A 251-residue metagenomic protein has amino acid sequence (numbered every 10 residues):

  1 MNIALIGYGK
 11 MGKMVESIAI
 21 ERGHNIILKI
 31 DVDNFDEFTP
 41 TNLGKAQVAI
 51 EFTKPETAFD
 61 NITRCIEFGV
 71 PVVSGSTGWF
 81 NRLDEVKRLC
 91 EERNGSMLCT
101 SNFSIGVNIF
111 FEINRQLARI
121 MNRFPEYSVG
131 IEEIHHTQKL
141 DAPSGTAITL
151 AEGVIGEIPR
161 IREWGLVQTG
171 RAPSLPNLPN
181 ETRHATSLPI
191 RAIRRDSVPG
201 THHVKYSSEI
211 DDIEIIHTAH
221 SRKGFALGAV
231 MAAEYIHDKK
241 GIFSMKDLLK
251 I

Functional and structural regions predicted by a protein language model:
N2, K10-L43, R123-I251: C-terminal substrate-binding/catalytic lobe of Rossmann-fold NAD(P)-dependent oxidoreductases
V32-F35, T77-F80, F103: Short, acidic/turn-prone active-site loops that include or flank metal/cofactor- and phosphate-binding residues
T41-N42, F52-G75, D84-V86: Rossmann-fold NAD(P) dinucleotide-binding segment
A46: An anion/phosphate-binding loop that grips the pyrophosphate of nucleotide cofactors and donors
P71, V86-S104, M121-I131: Rossmann-fold dehydrogenase core element
S76-M97, N108-L117: Rossmann-fold NAD(P)-binding glycine/threonine-rich loop
